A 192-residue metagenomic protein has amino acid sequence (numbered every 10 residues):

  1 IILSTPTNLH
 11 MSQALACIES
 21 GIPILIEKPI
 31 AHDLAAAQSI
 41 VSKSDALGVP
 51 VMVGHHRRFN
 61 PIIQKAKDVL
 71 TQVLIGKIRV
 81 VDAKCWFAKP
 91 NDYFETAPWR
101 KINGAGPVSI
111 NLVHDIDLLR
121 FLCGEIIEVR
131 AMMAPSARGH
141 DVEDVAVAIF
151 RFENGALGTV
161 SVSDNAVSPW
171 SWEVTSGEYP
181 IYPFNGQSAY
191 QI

Functional and structural regions predicted by a protein language model:
I1-L3: N-terminal Rossmann-like NAD(P) cofactor-binding module of classical short-chain dehydrogenase/reductase
P6-T7, M11-R58, V73: Beta-strand-loop-alpha-helix segment that lines the small-molecule cofactor/substrate pocket of alpha/beta enzymes
L9, F87-K89, A166-S168: Feature marks short, surface-exposed loop/turn motifs that line or immediately flank catalytic pockets and channel
Q13-A16, Q38, Q64-K65, F94 (+1 more regions): Short amphipathic alpha-helical segments
P50, R57-F150, L157, S171: Predominantly a Rossmann-like dinucleotide-binding segment in NAD(P)-dependent oxidoreductases
G139-E143, E153-I192: NAD(P)-dinucleotide binding in Rossmann-like oxidoreductases
